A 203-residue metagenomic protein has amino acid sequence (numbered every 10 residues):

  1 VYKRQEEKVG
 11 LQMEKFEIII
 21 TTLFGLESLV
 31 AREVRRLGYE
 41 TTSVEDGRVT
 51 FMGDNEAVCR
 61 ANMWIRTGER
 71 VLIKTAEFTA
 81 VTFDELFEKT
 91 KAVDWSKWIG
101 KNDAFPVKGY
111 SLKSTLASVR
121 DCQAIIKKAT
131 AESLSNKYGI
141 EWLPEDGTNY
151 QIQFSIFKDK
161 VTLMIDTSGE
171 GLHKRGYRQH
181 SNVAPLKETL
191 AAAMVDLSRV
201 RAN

Functional and structural regions predicted by a protein language model:
V1-Y2: Short, small-residue-biased leader/transition segments that mark boundaries at the very start of proteins
E6-K8, Q12: Charged/polar low-complexity intrinsically disordered segments
G10, E145-G147, R199-N203: Short, intrinsically disordered, charge-balanced linker/junction segments flanking boundaries in proteins
E14, F157-K160: Short flexible coil/turn linkers enriched for glycine and charged/polar residues that connect secondary-structure
E14-T148: Non-catalytic nucleic-acid substrate-recognition regions in nucleic-acid-modifying enzymes
K160-N203: Glycine-rich adenosyl-nucleotide cofactor-binding module
